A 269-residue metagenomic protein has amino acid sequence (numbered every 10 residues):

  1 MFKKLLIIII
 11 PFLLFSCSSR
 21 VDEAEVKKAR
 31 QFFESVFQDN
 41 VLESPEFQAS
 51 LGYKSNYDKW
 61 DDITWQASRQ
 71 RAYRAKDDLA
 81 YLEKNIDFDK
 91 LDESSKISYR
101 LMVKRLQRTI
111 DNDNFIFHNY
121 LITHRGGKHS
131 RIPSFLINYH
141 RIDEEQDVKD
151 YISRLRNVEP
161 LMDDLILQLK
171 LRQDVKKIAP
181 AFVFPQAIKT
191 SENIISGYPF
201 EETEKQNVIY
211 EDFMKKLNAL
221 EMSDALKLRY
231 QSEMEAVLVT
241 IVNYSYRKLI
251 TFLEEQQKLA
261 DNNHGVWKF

Functional and structural regions predicted by a protein language model:
L5-L14: Sec-dependent N-terminal signal peptides
C17-F269: N-terminal maturation segment of proteins
